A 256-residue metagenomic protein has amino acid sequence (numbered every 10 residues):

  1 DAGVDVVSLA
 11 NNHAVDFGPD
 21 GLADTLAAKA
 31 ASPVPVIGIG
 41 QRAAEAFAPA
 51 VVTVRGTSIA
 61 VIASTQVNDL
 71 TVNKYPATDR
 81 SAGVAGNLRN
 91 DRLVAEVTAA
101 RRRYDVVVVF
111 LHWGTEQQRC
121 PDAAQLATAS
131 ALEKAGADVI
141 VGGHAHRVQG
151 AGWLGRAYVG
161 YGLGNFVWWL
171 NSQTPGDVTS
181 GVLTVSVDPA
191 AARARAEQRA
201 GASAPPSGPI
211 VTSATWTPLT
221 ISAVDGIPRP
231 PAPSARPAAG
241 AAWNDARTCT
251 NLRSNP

Functional and structural regions predicted by a protein language model:
D1-P256: Acidic, metal/ion-coordinating pockets
